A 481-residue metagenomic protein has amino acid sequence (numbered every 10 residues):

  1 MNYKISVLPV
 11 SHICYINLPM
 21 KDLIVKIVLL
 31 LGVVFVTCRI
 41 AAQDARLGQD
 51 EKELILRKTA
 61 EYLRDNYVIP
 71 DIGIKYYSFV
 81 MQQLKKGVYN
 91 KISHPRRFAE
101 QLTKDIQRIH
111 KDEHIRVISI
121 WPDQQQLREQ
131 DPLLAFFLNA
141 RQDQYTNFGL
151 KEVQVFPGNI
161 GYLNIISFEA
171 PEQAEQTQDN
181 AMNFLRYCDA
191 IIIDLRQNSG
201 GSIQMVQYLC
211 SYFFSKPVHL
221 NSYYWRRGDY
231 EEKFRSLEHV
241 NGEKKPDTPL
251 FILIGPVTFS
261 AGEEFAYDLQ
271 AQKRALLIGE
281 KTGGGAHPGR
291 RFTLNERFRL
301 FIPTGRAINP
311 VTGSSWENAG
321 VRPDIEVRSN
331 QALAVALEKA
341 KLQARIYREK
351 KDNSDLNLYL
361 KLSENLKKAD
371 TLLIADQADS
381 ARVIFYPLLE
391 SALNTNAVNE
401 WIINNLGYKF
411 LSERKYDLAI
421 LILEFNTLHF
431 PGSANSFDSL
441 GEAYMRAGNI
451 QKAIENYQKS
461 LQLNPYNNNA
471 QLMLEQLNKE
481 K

Functional and structural regions predicted by a protein language model:
A42-W225, R291, R297-R299, T371 (+4 more regions): Flexible, low-complexity junctional segments that flank or bridge functional domains
G201-F251, H287-P288, G305: Gly/Ser/Thr-rich loop/hinge elements
E400, A434-N435, N468-N469: Helix-start (N-cap) detector for alpha-helical repeat units in TPR-like alpha-solenoids, especially tetratricopeptide
N426, K459-S460: Canonical positions in the second alpha-helix
